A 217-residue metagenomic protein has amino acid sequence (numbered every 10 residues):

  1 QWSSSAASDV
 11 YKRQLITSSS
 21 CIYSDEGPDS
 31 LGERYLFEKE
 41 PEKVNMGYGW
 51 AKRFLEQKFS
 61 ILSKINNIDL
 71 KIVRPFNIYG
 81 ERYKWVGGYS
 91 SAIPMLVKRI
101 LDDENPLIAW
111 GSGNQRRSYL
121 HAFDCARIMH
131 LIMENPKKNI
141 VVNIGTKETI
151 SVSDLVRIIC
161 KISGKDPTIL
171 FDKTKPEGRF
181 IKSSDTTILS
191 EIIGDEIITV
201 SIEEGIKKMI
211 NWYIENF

Functional and structural regions predicted by a protein language model:
Q1-Y11: Single conserved hydrophobic/aromatic residue that forms the stacking wall/gate of nucleotide- or nucleobase-binding
K12-Q14, E26-G27, N67-D69, P106 (+2 more regions): Active-site loop of short-chain dehydrogenase/reductase
S20, L96, K147: Conserved short acidic donor-positioning loop in nucleotide-sugar-dependent glycosyltransferases
C21-I72, N77, Y83-K84, G88: Catalytic helix-loop patch of NAD(P)-dependent Rossmann-fold dehydrogenases
R53-S60, I93-K98, A126-R127, S153: Conserved active-site helix of classical SDR/Rossmann-fold NAD(P)-dependent CH-OH oxidoreductases
S60-I65, V97-L101, E134: Alpha-helical segments that scaffold the active site and NAD(P)H-binding pocket of short-chain dehydrogenase/reductase
D102-F217: C-terminal substrate-binding subdomain of Rossmann-fold SDR/epimerase-dehydratase oxidoreductases
